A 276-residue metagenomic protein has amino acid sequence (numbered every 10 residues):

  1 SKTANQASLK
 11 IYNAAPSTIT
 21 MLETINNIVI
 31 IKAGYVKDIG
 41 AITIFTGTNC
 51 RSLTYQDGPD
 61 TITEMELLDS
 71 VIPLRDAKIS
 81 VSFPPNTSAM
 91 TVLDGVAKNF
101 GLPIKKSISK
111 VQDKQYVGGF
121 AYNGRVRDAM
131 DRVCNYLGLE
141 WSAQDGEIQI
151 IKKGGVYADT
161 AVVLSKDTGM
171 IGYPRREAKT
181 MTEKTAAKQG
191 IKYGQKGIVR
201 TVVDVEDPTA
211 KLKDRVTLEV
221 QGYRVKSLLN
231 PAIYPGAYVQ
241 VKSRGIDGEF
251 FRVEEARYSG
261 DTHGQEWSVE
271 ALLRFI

Functional and structural regions predicted by a protein language model:
S1-L22, G154-G155, A161-I276: An acidic/polar, Gly/Ser/Thr-rich interaction patch typically located in mid-to-C-terminal regions of proteins
S1-L68, G222, R252: Assembly/oligomerization scaffold segments
E23-V29, N135, I233-P235: A short, compositionally biased
I39, Q56-P59, S142, I233 (+1 more regions): Short glycine/serine/proline-enriched coil/turn segments at secondary-structure junctions
L53, V71, R257-S259: A generic structural motif
P59-P174, K192: Charged- and aromatic-enriched interaction segments used to assemble and dock large macromolecular complexes
